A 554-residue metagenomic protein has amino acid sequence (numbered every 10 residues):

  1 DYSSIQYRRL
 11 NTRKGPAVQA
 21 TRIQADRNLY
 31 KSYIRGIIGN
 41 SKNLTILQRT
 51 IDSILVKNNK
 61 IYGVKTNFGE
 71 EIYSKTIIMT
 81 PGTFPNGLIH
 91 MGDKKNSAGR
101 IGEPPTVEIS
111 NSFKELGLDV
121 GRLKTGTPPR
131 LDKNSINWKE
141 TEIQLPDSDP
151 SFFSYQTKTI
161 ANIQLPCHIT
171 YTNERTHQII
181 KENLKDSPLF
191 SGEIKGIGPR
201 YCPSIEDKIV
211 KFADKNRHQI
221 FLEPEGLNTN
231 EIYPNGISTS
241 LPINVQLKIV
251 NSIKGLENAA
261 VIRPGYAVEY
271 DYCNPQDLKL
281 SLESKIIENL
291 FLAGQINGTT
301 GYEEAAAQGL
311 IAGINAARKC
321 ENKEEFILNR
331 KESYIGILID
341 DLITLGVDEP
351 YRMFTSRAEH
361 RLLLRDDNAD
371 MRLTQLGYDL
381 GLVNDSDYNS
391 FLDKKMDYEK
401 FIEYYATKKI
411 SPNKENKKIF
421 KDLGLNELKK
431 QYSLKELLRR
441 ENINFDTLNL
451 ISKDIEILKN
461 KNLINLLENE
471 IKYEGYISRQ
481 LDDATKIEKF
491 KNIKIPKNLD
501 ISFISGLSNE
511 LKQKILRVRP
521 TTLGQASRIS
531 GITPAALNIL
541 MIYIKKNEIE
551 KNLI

Functional and structural regions predicted by a protein language model:
D1-S53, T80-S97, P104, E108-S110 (+2 more regions): Conserved N-terminal/central alpha/beta ligand/cofactor-binding core
N67-T76: Core beta-strand elements of the Rossmann-like FAD/NAD(P) dinucleotide-binding domain in flavoenzyme oxidoreductases
T76, P81-P85, L241-P242, K254: Glycine-/small-residue-rich beta->alpha transition segments that form the dinucleotide
N111-L247, G255, T344-K417, L425-E441: An anion/pyrophosphate-binding glycine-rich loop and adjacent beta-alpha core in soluble alpha-beta enzymes
Y233-T299, I327-D340, N462-K514, R519: A glycine-rich dinucleotide-binding beta-alpha-beta segment and adjacent secondary-structure elements that constitute
Q295-E303, E359-R361: Glycine-rich phosphate/pyrophosphate-binding beta-alpha loops
A305-F326: Internal hydrophobic alpha-helix adjacent to the cofactor/substrate pocket in enzyme cavities
R357, T374-A536, L540-I554: Extended, charge-enriched "interface" segments that sit outside catalytic cores
